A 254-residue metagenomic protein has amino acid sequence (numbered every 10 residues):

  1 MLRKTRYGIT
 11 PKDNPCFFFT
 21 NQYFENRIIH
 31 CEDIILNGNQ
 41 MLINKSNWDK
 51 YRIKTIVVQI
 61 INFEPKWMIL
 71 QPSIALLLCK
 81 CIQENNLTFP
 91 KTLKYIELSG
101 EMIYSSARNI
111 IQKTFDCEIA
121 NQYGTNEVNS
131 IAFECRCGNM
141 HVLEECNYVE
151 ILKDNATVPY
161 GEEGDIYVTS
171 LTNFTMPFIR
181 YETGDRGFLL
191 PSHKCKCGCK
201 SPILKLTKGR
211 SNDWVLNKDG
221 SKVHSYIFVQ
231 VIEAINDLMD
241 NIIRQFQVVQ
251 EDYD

Functional and structural regions predicted by a protein language model:
M1-Y7: Conserved structural elements of the adenylate-forming
L2, F19, H30-E32, C135: Tryptophan-centered motif/residue detector
G8-I28: Carboxylate/His-rich catalytic cores and anion/metal-binding grooves
E25-N37: Extended acidic/charged loop-beta regions that coordinate divalent cations and stabilize anionic phosphate/carboxylate
I35-D254: Active-site glycine/GP-rich loop and adjacent strand/helix microenvironment that borders small-molecule binding pockets
